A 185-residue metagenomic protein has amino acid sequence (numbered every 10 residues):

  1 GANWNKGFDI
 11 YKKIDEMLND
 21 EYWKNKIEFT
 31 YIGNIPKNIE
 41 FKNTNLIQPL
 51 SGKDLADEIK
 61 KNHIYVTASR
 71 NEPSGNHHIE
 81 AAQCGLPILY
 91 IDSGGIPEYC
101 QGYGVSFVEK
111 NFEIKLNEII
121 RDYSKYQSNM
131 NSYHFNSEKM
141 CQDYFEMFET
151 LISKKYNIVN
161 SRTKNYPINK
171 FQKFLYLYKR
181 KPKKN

Functional and structural regions predicted by a protein language model:
G1-N38: Conserved catalytic-core segment of nucleotide-activated headgroup transferases in glycan assembly
G33-A56: Nucleotide-activated donor-binding/catalytic signature segment of Leloir-type glycosyltransferases, i.e., the conserved
D57-N62, Y144: Short alpha-helical donor nucleotide-sugar binding micro-motif in glycosyltransferases
R70: Aromatic "clamp/platform" in nucleotide-sugar-dependent glycosyltransferases that forms part of the donor/acceptor
P87-Y90: Short hydrophobic beta-strand element within catalytic cores of glycosyltransferases and related nucleotide-activated
P97-E118: Change "using UDP/GDP/dTDP sugars" to "using nucleotide sugars
R121-Y176: A charged, aromatic-enriched C-terminal amphipathic alpha-helix characteristic of glycosyltransferases across folds
